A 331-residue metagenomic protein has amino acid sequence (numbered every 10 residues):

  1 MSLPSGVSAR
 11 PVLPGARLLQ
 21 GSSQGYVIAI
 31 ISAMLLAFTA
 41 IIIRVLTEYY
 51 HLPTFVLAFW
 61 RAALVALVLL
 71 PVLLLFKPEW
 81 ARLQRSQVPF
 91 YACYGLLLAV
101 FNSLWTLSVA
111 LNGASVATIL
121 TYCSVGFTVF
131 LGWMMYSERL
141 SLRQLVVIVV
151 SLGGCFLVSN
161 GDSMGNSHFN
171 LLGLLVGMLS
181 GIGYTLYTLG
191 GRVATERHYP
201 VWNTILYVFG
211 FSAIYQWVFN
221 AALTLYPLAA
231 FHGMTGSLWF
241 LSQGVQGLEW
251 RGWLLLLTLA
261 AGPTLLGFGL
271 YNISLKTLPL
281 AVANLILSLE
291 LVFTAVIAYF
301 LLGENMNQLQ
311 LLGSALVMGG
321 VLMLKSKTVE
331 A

Functional and structural regions predicted by a protein language model:
M1-F59, L96, L104, N166-V193 (+2 more regions): Glycine-/small-residue-enriched transmembrane alpha-helix faces in small-molecule transporters and effluxers
S2-G6, Y50-V100, F127, I182-G190 (+1 more regions): Transmembrane alpha-helices of multi-pass small-molecule transport proteins
S2-L18, A62, G252, N284-A331: C-terminal-most transmembrane helix of multi-pass membrane proteins
S23-I31, V56-V72, V147-G153, L172-V176 (+1 more regions): Hydrophobic alpha-helical transmembrane segments of multi-pass integral membrane proteins, especially transporters
A33, W60, N102-S103, A117-C123 (+3 more regions): Helix-helix packing/entry segments at the starts of transmembrane helices
V56-L64, T106-I148, S180, L280-A298: Specific alpha-helical transmembrane segments that line the substrate/conduction pathway and gating interfaces
L69, L131, L140-D162, I297 (+1 more regions): Hydrophobic transmembrane alpha-helices of multi-pass small-molecule transport proteins
L74-V116, T121, L157, A260-L278: Specific transmembrane alpha-helical segments of multi-pass solute transporters/efflux pumps, especially DMT/EamA
